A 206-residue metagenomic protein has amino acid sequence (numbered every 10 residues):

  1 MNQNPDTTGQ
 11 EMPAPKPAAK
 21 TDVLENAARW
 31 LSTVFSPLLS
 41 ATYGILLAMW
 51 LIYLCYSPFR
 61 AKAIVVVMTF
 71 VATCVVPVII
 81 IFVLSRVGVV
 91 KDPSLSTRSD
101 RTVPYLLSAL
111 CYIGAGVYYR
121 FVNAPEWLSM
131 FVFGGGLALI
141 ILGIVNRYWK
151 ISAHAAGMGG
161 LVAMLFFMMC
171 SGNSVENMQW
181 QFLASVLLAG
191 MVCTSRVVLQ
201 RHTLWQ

Functional and structural regions predicted by a protein language model:
M1-A28: Short, Lys/Arg-rich, polar N-terminal cytosolic tail immediately upstream of the first transmembrane signal-anchor
L31-I52: The first (N-terminal) embedded transmembrane alpha-helix
I52-A61, V90-P93, F121-N123, G172-V175: Membrane-interface helix termini and inter-helical loops of multi-pass transporters
P58-V75, R98-S99: Loop-to-helix transition at the N-terminal end of transmembrane alpha-helices
I81-V90, G116-S129: Transmembrane alpha-helix boundary signature
D92-L107: Juxtamembrane helix-capping/reentrant segments at transmembrane boundaries
L107-G116, G157-V162: Core segments of transmembrane alpha-helices that mediate helix-helix packing or line hydrophobic substrate/ligand
F121, P125-W205: Membrane-embedded catalytic cores of phosphoryl/pyrophosphoryl-handling enzymes
